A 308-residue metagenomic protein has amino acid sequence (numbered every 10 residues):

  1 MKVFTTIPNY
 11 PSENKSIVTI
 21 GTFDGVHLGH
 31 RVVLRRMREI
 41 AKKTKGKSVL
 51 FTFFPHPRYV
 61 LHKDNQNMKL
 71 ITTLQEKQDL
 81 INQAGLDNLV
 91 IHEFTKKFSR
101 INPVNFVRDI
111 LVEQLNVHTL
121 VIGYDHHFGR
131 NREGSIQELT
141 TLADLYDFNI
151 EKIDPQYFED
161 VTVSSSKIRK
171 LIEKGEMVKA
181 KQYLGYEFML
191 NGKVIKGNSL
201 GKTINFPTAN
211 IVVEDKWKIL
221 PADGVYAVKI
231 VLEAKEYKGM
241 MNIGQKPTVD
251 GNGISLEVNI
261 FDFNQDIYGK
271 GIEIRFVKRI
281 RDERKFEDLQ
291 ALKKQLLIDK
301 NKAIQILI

Functional and structural regions predicted by a protein language model:
I7-M68, T73: N-terminal catalytic cores of NTP/NDP-binding nucleotidyl/phosphoryl-transfer enzymes
N9-S12, K96-S99, Y157-V161: A short acidic, often aromatic-flanked loop/helix-cap motif at beta-alpha or helix-coil junctions that lines enzyme
H27, I81, L120, A180 (+2 more regions): Residue-level signal for inorganic ion chemistry
Y59-Y124, F128-Y146: N-terminal Rossmann-like or analogous alpha/beta NTP/dinucleotide-binding catalytic cores that position adenine
A143-M240: Glycine-rich, Lys/Arg-enriched anion-binding loops that position phosphate/diphosphate groups for phosphoryl
G197-I308: Phosphate/ribose-recognition catalytic cores of enzymes acting on nucleotide-derived substrates
